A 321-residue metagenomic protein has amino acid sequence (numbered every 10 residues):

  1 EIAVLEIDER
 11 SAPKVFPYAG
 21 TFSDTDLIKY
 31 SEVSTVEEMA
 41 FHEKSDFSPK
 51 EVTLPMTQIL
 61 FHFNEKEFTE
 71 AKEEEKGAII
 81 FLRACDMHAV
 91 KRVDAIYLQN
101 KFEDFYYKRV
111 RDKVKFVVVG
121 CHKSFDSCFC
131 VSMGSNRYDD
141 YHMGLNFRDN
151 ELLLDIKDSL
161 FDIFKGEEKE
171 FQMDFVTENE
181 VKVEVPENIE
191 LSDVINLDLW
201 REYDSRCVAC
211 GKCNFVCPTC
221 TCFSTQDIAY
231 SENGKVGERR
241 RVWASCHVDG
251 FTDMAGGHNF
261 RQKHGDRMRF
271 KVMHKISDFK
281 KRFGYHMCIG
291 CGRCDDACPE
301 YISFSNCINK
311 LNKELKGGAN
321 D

Functional and structural regions predicted by a protein language model:
E1-S192, W200: Iron-sulfur-associated redox domains of electron-transfer enzymes in respiratory and anaerobic energy metabolism
V90, P218-C222, P299: Active-site-flanking alpha-helical
E187-S205, F223-D321: Ferredoxin-type iron-sulfur electron-transfer modules in oxidoreductases and energy-metabolism complexes
C207-P218: Oxyanion-binding "anion nests"
